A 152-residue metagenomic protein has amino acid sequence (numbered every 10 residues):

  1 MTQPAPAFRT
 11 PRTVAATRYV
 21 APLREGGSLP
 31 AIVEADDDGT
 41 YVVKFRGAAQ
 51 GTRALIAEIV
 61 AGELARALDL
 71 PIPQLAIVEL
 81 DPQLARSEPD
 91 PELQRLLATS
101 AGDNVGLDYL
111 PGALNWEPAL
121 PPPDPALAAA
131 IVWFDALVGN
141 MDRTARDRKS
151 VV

Functional and structural regions predicted by a protein language model:
Q3-A119, A128-I131, D135-M141: Conserved ATP-binding subdomain of kinase catalytic cores across diverse folds
D124-A126: Conserved catalytic core of the tyrosine transesterase superfamily
T144-R146: Canonical protein kinase catalytic loop motif
V151: Conserved small/polar residues in nucleotide/adenosyl-binding loops
